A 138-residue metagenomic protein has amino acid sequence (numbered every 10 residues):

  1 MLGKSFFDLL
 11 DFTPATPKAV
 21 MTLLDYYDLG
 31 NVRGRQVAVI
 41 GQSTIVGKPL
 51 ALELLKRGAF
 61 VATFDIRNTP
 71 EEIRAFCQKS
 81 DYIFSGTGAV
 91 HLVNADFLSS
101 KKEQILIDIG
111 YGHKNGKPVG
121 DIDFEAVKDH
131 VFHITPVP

Functional and structural regions predicted by a protein language model:
M1-F6, L10: Short, acidic/small-residue loops that bind anionic groups at enzyme active sites
L2-G3, L106-P138: Rossmann-fold NAD(P)-binding glycine/threonine-rich loop
L10-I107: Glycine-rich phosphate/diphosphate-binding loop of Rossmann-like nucleotide-binding domains
